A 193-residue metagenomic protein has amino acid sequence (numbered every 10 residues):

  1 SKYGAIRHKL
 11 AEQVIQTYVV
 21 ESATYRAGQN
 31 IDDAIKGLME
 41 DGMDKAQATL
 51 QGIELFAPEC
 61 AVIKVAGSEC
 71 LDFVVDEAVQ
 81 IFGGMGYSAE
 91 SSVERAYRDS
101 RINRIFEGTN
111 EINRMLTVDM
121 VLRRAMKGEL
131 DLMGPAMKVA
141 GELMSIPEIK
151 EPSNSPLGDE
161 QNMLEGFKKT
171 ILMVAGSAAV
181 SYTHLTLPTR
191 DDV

Functional and structural regions predicted by a protein language model:
K2-H8: Terminal amphipathic helices with adjacent charged low-complexity linkers/tails
A11-A46: Loop-to-helix element that buttresses phosphate recognition and phosphoryl-transfer chemistry
A46-I53, A178-Y182: Short, charged/polar, low-complexity loop and linker segments that flank or interrupt alpha-helical bundles
L55-M85: Charged, glycine-rich active-site and insertion segments that engage polyanionic ligands
M85-P156, E160: Glycine-rich phosphate/cofactor-binding loops in nucleotide/flavin-utilizing enzymes
N162-V174: Long hydrophobic segments that form regular secondary structure
T183-T189: Conserved small/polar residues in nucleotide/adenosyl-binding loops
